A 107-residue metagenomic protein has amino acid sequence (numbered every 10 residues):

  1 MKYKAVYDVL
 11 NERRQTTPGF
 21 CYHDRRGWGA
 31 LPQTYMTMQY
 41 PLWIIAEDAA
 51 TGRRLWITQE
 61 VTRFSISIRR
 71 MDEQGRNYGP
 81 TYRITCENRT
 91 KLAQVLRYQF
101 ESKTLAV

Functional and structural regions predicted by a protein language model:
M1-A50, Y78-G79: Negatively charged, low-complexity tracts enriched in Asp/Glu with abundant Ser/Thr
K2-V6, R53-R54, R89-A93: Short amphipathic alpha-helical segments that mediate assembly, nucleic-acid/protein binding, or membrane association
R13-T17, R53, Q99-T104: Short, flexible helical or helix-coil boundary motifs
M36-M38, L42-I45, L55-I57, F64-I66 (+2 more regions): Extended low-polarity, hydrophobic cluster-rich segments
G52-R89: Intrinsically disordered, low-complexity regulatory segments enriched in Ser/Thr/Pro and charged residues
N77-V107: Ampiphathic alpha-helical segments that act as solvent-exposed interaction surfaces
